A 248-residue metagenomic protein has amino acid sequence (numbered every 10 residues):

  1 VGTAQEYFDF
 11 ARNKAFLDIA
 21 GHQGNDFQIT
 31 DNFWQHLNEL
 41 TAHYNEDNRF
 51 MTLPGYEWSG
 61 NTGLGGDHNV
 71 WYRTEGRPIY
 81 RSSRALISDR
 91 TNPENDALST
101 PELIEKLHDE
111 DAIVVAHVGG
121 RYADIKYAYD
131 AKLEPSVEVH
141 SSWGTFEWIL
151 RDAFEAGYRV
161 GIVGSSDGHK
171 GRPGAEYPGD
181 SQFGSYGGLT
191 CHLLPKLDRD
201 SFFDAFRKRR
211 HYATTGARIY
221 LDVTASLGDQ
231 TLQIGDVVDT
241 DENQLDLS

Functional and structural regions predicted by a protein language model:
V1-S248: Extended, charged catalytic domains and RNA/DNA-binding interfaces, predominantly in divalent-metal-using enzymes
